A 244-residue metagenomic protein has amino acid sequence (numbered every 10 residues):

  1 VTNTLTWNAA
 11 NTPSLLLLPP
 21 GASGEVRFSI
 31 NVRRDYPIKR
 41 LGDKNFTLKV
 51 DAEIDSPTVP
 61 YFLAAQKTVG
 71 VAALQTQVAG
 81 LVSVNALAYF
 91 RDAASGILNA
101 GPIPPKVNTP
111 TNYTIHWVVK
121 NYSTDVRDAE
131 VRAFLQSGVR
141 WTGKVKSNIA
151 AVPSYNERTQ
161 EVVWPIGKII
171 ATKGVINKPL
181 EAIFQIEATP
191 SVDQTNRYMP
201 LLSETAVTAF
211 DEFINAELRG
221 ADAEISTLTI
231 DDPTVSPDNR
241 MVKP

Functional and structural regions predicted by a protein language model:
V1-L17, A86-A93, D128-T172, A223 (+2 more regions): A surface/secretory-pathway sequence property marking extracellular, secreted, or lumenal proteins enriched
N8-F46, D51-P60, H116-K120, P165-I214: Low-complexity, intrinsically disordered segments enriched in Ser/Thr together with acidic residues
P19-S23, L41-N45, V69, Q77-A79 (+4 more regions): Surface-exposed coil/turn segments at beta-strand junctions on protein surfaces, enriched
G21, P110-Y113, S137-R140, E217-L218: Gram-negative and organellar
S23-R27, V71-A73, P110-T114, D128-E130 (+2 more regions): Intrinsic-disorder/low-complexity, polar/charged segments enriched in Ser/Thr/Lys/Arg/Asp/Glu/Gln
I38-A100, R140-A151, T195, M199-P244: Extracellular/luminal low-complexity Ser/Thr/Pro-rich, glycosylation-prone repeat/linker regions
G96-A133: Short beta-strand elements of extracellular/lumenal beta-sandwich folds
